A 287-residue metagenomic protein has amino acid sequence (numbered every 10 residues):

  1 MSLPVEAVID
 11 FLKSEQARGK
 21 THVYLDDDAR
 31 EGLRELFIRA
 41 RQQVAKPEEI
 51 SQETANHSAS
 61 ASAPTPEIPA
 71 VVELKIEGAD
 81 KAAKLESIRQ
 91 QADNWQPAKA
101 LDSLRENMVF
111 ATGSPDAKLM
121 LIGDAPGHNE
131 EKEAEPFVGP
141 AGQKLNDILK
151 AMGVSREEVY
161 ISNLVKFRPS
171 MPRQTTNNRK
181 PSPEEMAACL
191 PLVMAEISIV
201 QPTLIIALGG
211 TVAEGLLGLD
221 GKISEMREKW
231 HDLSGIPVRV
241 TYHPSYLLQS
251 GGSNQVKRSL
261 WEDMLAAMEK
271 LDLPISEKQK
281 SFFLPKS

Functional and structural regions predicted by a protein language model:
V5-K46: N-terminal intrinsically disordered, low-complexity tails
T21, F37-S287: A polyanion-binding, active-site-adjacent surface
